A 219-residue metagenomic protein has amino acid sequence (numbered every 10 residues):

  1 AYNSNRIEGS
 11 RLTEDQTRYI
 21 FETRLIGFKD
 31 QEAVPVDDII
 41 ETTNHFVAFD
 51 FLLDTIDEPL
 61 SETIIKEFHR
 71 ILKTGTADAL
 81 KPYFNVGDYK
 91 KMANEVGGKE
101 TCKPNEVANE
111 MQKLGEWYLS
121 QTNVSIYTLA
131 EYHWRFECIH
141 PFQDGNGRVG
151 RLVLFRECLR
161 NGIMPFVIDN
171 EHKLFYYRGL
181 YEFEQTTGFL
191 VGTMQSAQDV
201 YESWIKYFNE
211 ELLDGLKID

Functional and structural regions predicted by a protein language model:
A1-D144, R148-D219: FIC/Doc superfamily catalytic core
